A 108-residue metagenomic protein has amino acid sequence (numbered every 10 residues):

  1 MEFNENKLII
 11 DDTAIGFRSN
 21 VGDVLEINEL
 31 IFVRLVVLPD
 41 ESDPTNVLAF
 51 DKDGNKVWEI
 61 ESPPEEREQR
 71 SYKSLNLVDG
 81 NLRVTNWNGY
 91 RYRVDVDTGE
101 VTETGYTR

Functional and structural regions predicted by a protein language model:
M1-R108: Secretory-pathway ectodomains
